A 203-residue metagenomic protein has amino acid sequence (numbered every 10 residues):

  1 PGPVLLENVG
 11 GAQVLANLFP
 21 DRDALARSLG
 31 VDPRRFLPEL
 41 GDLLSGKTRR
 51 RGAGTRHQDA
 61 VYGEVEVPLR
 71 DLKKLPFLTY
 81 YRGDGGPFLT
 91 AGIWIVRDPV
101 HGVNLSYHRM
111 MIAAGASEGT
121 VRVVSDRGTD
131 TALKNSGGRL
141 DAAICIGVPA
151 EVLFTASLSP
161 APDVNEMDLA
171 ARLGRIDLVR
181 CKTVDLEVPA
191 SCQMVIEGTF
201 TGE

Functional and structural regions predicted by a protein language model:
P1-E203: Extended, highly charged
